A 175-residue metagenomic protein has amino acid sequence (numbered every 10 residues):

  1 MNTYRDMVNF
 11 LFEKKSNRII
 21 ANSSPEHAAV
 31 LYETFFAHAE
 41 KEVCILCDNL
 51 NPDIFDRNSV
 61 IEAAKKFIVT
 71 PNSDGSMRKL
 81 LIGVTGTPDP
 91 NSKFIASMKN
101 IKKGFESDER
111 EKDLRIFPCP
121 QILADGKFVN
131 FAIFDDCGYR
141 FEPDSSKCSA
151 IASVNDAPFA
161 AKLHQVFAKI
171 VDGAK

Functional and structural regions predicted by a protein language model:
M1-C44, D48-K175: PLD/PLD-like phosphodiesterase catalytic module centered on the HKD motif
